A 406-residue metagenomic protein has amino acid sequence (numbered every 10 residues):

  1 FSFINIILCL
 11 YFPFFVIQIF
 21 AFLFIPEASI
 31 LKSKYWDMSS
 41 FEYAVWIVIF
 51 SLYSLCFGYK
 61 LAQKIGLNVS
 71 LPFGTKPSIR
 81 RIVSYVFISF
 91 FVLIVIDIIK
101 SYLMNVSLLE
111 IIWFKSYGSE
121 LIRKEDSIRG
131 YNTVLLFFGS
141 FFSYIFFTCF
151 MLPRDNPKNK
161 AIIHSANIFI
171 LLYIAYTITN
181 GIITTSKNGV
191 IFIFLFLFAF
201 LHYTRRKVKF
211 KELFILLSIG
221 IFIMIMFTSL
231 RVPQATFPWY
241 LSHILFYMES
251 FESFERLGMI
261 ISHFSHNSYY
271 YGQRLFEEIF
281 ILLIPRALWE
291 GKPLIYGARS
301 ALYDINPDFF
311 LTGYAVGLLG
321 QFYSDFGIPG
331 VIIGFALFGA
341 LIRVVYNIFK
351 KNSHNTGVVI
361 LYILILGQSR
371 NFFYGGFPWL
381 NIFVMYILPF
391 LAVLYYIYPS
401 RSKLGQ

Functional and structural regions predicted by a protein language model:
F1, E27-M38, S78-V86, A161-N167 (+3 more regions): Hydrophobic alpha-helical transmembrane segments
F1-F90, N167-I174, F194-R205, K209-F210 (+4 more regions): N-terminal "leader" segments that precede or initiate the main folded domain
F20-S33, I99-L103, V232, F372-F373: Juxtamembrane "helix-exit" motif on the non-cytosolic side of transmembrane helices
K34, Y59, Q63-V208, E212 (+1 more regions): Membrane-embedded catalytic interface detector for glycan/lipid assembly enzymes
Y43-Y53, L121-S143, G258-Y270, R274: Hydrophobic alpha-helical transmembrane segments
L93-L108, K211-I295: Aromatic-rich transmembrane-lumenal/periplasmic boundary elements in polytopic membrane proteins
I111-S119, E278-L319: Interfacial juxtamembrane loops and adjacent helix segments that form the catalytic/substrate-binding surfaces
I182, L311-Q406: Hydrophobic alpha-helical segments
